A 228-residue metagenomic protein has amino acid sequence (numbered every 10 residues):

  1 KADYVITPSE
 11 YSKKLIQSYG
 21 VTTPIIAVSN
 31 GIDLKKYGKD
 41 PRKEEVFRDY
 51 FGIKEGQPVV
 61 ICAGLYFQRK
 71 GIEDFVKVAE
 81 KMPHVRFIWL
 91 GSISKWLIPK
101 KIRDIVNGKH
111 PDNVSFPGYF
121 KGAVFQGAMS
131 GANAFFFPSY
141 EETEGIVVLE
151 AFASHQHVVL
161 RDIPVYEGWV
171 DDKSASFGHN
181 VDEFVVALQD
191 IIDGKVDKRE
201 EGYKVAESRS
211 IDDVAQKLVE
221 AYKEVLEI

Functional and structural regions predicted by a protein language model:
Y11, G31: Carbohydrate-associated surface elements
I32, A63, R86-K101, F116-G118: Glycosyltransferase donor-sugar binding loop
K54-K70, V76-E80, I88: Conserved donor-binding/catalytic core segment of Leloir-type glycosyltransferases
K100-A123: Nucleotide-activated donor-binding/catalytic signature segment of Leloir-type glycosyltransferases, i.e., the conserved
Y140: Aromatic "clamp/platform" in nucleotide-sugar-dependent glycosyltransferases that forms part of the donor/acceptor
A153, H157-L160: Short hydrophobic beta-strand element within catalytic cores of glycosyltransferases and related nucleotide-activated
D172-D182, D190-K195: Conserved acidic donor-binding segment of nucleotide-sugar-dependent glycosyltransferases
V196-K223: A charged, aromatic-enriched C-terminal amphipathic alpha-helix characteristic of glycosyltransferases across folds
